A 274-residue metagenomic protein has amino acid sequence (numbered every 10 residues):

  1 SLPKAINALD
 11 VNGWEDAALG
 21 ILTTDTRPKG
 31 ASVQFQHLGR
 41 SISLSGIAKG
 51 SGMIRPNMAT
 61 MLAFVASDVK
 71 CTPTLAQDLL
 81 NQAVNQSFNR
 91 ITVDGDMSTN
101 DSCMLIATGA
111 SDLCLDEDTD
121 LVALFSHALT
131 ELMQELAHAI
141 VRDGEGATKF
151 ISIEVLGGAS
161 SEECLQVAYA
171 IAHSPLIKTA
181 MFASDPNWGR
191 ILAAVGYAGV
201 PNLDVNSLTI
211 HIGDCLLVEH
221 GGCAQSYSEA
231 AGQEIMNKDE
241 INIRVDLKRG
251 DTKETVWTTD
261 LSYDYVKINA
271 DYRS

Functional and structural regions predicted by a protein language model:
S1-S274: A structural signal for small-residue-enriched, beta-sheet-centric alpha/beta enzyme cores and oligomeric scaffold folds
